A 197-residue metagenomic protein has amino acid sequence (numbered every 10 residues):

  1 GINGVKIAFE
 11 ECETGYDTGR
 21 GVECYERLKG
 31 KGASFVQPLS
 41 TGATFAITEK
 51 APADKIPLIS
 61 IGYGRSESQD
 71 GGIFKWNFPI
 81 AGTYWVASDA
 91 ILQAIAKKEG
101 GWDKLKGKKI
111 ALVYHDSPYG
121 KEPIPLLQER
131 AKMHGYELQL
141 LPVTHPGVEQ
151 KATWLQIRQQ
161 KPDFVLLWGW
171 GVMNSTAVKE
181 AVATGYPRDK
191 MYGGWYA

Functional and structural regions predicted by a protein language model:
G1-G4, D54-I56, A131-E137, V182-R188: Short helix-capping segments at alpha-helix termini
I2-G71, I80, P142-K151, W170 (+1 more regions): Beta-alpha junction/loop-to-helix N-cap segments that form part of ligand/metal-binding clefts
I7-E13, I110-V113, Y192-G194: Extended hydrophobic secondary-structure segments that form protein cores and membrane-embedded regions
A8, P57, W76, E137-Q139 (+1 more regions): Conserved beta-strand segments of alpha/beta enzyme cores
G19, S66-E67, K75-T184: Extracellular/periplasmic Venus flytrap/periplasmic-binding protein
G32-F35, P162, R188-D189: Local beta-strand N-terminus motif with an aromatic residue
G42, E122, Y196: Gly/Ser/Thr-rich beta-alpha loop segments that engage phosphate groups in nucleotides
F74, A181-A197: Extracellular/periplasmic periplasmic-binding protein-like sensory domains
